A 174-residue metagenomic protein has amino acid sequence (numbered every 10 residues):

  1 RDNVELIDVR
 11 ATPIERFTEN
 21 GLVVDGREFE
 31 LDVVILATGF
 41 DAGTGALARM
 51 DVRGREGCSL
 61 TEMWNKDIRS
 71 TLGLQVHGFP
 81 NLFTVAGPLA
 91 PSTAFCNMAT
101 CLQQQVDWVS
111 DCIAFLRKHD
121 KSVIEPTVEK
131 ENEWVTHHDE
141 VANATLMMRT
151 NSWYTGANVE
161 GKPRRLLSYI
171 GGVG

Functional and structural regions predicted by a protein language model:
R1-F17, V24, E28-D51, N132-G174: C-terminal catalytic lobe of FAD-dependent flavoproteins
L6-R10, G43-L47, L60-E62, L116-P126: Acidic/polar loop patches that form or flank catalytic/metal-binding clefts of enzymes that bind anionic ligands
V9, N20, M63-D67: A Trp-anchored, charged/polar loop motif used as the substrate-binding/catalytic surface of acyl/ester-handling
E19-G21, F95: Short secondary-structure transition/capping segments
D41-A90, F95, A99: Glycine-rich loop(s) and the adjacent beta-strand/alpha-helix scaffold that form part
S70, G78, F83-G174: C-terminal, flexible cofactor-proximal segment of oxidoreductases
